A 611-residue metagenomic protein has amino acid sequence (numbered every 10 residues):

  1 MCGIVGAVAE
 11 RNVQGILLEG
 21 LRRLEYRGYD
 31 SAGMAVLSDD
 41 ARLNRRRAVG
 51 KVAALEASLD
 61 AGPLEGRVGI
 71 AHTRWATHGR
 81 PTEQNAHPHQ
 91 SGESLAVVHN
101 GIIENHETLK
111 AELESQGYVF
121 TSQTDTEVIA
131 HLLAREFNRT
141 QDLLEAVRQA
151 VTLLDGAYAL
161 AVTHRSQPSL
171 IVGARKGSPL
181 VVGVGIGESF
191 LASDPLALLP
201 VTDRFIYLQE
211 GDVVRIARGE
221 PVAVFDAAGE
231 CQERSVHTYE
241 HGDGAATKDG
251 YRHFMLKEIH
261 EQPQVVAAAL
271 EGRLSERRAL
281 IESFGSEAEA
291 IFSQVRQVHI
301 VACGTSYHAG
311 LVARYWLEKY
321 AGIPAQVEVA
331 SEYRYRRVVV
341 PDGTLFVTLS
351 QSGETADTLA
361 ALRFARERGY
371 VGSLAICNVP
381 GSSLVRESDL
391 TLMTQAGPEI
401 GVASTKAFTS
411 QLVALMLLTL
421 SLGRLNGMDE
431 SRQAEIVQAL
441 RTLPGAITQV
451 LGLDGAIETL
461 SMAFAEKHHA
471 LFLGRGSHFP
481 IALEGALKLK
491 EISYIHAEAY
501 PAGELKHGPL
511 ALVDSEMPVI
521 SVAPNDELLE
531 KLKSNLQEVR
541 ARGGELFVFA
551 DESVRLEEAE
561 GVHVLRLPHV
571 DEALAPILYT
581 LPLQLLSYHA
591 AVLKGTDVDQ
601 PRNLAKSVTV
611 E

Functional and structural regions predicted by a protein language model:
M1-K248, R252-H253, E261-R296, Y335 (+3 more regions): Conserved short alpha-helical segments that host acidic/polar catalytic motifs at enzyme active sites
A7-E10, H99, V119, E136-T140 (+16 more regions): Hydrophobic alpha-helical scaffolding
R67-Q84, S275-A290, A313-L349, T355 (+1 more regions): Glycine-rich oxoanion-binding loops at beta->alpha junctions
P88, V172-G173, F205-I206, T247 (+10 more regions): Replace "in large, NTP-powered and nucleic-acid-processing enzymes" with "in large, NTP-powered factors and other
V181-I206, T305, S331-R366, E504-E538 (+2 more regions): Glycine-rich, anion-gripping cofactor-binding loops and their flanking helix/strand elements in enzyme active sites
M255, E560, R566, V570-E611: Generic C-terminus detector
Q262-V266, L270-H299, P380, L390-P518 (+1 more regions): Active-site phosphate/pyrophosphate-binding segments
S293-T442, P524-E527, K531-L565, L586: Glycine-rich phosphate-binding loops that contact phosphosugars or nucleotide phosphates
